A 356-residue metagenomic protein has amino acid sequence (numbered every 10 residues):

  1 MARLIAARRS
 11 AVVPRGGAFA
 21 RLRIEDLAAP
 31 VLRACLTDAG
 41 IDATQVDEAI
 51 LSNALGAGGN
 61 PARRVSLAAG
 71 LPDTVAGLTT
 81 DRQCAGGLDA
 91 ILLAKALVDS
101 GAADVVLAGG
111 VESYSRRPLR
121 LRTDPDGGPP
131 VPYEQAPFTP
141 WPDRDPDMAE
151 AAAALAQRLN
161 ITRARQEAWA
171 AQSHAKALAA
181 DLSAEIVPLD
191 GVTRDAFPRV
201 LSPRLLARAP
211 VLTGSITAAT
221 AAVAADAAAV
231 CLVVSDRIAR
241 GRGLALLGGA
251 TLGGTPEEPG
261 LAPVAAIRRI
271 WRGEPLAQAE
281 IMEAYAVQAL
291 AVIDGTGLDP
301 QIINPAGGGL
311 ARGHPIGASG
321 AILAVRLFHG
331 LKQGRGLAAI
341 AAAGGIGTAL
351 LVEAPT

Functional and structural regions predicted by a protein language model:
R9-R33, G56, L78-L92, D104 (+6 more regions): Active-site pocket-shaping loop/turn-to-helix segments
R9-S10, R21, R165-G243, P300-I302: N-terminal extracellular/periplasmic Venus flytrap/periplasmic-binding protein-like
A20-A85, D89-L92, L97-V98, A102-V105 (+4 more regions): Conserved beta-ketoacyl condensing-enzyme motif
S52-D104, D143-D147, P203-V223, G295-V325 (+1 more regions): Conserved catalytic cysteine-centered active-site region of acyl-thioester-dependent Claisen-condensing enzymes
R64, R82-E112, A156-L182, C231-I238 (+3 more regions): Active-site-proximal alpha-helical scaffold in enzymes
V105-A154: Flexible glycine-/small-residue-enriched beta->alpha junction loops that bind anionic phosphate/pyrophosphate groups
E185, G191, L247-A311: Active-site pocket-lining segment
